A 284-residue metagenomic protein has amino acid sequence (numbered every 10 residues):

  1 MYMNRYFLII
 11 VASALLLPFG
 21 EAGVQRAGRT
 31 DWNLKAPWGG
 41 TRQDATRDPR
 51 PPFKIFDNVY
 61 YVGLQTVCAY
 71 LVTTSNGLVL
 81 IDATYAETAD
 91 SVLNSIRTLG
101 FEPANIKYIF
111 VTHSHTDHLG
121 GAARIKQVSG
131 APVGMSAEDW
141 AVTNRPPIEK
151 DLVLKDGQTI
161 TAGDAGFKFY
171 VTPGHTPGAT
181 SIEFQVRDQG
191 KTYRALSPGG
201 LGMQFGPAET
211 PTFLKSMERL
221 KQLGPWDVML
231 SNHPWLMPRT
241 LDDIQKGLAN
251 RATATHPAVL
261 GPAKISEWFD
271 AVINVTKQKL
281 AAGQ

Functional and structural regions predicted by a protein language model:
M1-L8: Bacterial N-terminal signal peptides that target proteins for export
I9-P18: Bacterial N-terminal signal peptides
R26, V59, E87-D90, I96-T159 (+3 more regions): Active-site HxH/HxHxD metal-binding segment of metal-dependent hydrolases
A45-L99, P103, S181-G202: Conserved beta-strand hairpin/beta-sheet module of binuclear metal-dependent hydrolase folds, prominently
I55-Y60, G157, A165-K168: Short, hydrophobic/aromatic-rich segments at coil-to-beta transitions
N58, V72, D82, H113 (+6 more regions): Divalent metal-coordination and catalytic microenvironments
L78, T84-E87, E149, T159-T161 (+1 more regions): Metallo-beta-lactamase
K264-Q284: C-terminal regulatory/interaction regions
